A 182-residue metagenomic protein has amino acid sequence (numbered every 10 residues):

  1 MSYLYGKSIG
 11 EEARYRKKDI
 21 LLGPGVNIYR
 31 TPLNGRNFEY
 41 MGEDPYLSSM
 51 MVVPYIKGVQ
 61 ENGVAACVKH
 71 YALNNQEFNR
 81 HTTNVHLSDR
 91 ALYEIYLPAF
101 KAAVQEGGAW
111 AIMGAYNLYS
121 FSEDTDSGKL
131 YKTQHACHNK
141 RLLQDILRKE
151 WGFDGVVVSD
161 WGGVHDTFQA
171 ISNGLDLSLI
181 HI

Functional and structural regions predicted by a protein language model:
M1-I180: Glycoside hydrolase catalytic-domain context in secreted enzymes
